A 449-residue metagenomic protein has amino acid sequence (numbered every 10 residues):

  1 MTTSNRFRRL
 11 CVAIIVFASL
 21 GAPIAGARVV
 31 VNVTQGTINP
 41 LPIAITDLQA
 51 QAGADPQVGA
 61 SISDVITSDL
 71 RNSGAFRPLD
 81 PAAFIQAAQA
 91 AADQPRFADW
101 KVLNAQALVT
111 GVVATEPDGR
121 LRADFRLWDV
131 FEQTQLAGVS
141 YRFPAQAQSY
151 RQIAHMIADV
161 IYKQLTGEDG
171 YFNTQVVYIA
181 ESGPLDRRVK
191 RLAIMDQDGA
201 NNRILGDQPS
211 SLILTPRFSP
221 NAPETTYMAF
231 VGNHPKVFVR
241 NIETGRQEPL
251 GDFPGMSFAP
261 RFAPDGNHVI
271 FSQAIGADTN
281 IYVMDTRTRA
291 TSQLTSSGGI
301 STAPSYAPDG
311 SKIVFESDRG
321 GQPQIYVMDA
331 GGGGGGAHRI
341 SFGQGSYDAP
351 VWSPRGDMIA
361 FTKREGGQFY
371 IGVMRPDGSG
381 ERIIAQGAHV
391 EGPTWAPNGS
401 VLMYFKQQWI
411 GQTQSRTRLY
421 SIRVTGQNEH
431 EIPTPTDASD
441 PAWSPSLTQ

Functional and structural regions predicted by a protein language model:
V29, A91-V160: Amphipathic beta-strand/beta-sheet edge segments enriched in Tyr/Trp
N32-R96, V109-T115: Short beta-strand->alpha-helix linker/helix-N-cap micro-motif that forms a surface specificity/interaction loop
F131, D196-A200, N241-G245, D285-R289 (+3 more regions): Short loop/turn segments that connect beta-strands within beta-propeller blades
D169, E181-R191, Q208-S210, M228-V237 (+9 more regions): A flexible loop/linker signature enriched in serine peptidases of the S9 family
G170-F172, P220-N221, P264-D265, P308-D309 (+3 more regions): Residue-level detector of Asp-centered blade-edge/turn motifs that repeat once per structural unit in beta-propeller
V176, T225, G266-I270, G310-V314 (+2 more regions): Hydrophobic beta-strand positions that form the internal "hydrophobic ladder" of WD40/Gbeta-like beta-propeller blades
S415-Q449: Blade-level signature of beta-propeller repeat domains, shared across WD40, Kelch, NHL, RCC1 and BNR/Asp-box propellers
